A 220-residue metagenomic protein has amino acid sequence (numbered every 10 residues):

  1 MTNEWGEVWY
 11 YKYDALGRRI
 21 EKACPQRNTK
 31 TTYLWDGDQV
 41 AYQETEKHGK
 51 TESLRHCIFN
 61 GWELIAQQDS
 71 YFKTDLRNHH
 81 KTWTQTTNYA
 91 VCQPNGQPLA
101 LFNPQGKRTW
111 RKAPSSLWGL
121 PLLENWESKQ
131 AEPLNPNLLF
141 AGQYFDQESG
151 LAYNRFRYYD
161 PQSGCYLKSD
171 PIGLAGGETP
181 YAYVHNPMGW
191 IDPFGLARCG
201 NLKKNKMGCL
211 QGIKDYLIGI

Functional and structural regions predicted by a protein language model:
M1-G6, E21-R27, Y42-G49, A66-F72 (+3 more regions): Beta-turn initiation residues at beta-strand->coil junctions
E4, A15, Q26, D36-G37 (+7 more regions): Short, ordered coil/turn segments that flank beta-strands lining enzyme active or ligand-binding pockets
W9-R18, T31-Q39, L54-E63, N88-G96 (+4 more regions): Aromatic-rich beta-strand edge motifs centered on tyrosine
R19, V40-A41, L64-I65, P98 (+4 more regions): Hydrophobic "anchor" residues
K22, L120-E124, R157-L167, P171 (+1 more regions): Short, low-complexity export/processing leader segments characterized by acidic and small residues
N78-R155, M188-W190: A motif-centric feature for acidic-aromatic and gly/ser/thr-rich catalytic loops and repeats
C199-I220: Catalytic toxin/effector domains delivered as secreted proteins or via bacterial secretion systems
